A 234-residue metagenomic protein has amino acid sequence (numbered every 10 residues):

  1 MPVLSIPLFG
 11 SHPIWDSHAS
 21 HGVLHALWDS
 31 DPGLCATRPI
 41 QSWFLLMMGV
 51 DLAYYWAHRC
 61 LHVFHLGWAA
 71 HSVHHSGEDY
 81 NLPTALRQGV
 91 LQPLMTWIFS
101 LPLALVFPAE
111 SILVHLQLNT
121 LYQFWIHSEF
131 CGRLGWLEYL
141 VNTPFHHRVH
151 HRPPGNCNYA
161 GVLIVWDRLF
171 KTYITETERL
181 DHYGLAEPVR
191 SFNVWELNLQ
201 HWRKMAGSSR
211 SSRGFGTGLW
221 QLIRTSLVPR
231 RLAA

Functional and structural regions predicted by a protein language model:
M1-I6: Alpha-helical transmembrane segments and their helix-start/interface "positive-inside/aromatic belt" motifs in integral
P7-D16, A36-Y183: Membrane-embedded catalytic scaffold of the fatty acid hydroxylase/desaturase
L8, D31, F145, F170 (+5 more regions): Generic secondary-structure transition motif, activating predominantly at the C-termini of alpha-helices
G10-H25, A233-A234: Alpha-helical membrane-anchoring segments
H18-S42: Juxtamembrane/interfacial segments at transmembrane-helix boundaries in multi-pass membrane proteins
R179-A234: Cytosolic-facing loops and C-terminal tails of multi-pass membrane proteins
